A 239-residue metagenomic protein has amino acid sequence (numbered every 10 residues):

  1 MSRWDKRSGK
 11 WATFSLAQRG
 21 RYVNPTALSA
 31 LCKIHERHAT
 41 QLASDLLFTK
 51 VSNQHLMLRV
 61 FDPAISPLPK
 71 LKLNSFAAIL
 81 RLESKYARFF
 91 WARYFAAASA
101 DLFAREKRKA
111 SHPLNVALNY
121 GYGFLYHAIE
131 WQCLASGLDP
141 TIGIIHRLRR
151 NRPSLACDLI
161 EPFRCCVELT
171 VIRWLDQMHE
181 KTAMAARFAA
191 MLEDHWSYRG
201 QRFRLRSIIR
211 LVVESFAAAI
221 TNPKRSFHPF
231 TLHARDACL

Functional and structural regions predicted by a protein language model:
M1-P25: Glycine/small-residue-rich interface belts in oligomeric ring/scaffold proteins and their assembly partners
T13, R21-L239: Active-site helix-to-loop segments that bind/position phosphate- or nucleotide-bearing substrates and donors across
